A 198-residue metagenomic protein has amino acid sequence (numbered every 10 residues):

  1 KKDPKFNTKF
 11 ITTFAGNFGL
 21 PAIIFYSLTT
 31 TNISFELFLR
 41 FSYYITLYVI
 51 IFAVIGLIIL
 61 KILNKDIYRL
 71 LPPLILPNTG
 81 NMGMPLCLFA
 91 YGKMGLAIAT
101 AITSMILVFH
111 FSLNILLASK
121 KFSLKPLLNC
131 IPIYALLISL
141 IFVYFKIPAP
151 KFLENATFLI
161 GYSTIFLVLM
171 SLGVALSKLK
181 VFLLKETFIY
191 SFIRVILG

Functional and structural regions predicted by a protein language model:
K1-G198: Alpha-helical transmembrane segments of multi-pass small-molecule/ion transporters
